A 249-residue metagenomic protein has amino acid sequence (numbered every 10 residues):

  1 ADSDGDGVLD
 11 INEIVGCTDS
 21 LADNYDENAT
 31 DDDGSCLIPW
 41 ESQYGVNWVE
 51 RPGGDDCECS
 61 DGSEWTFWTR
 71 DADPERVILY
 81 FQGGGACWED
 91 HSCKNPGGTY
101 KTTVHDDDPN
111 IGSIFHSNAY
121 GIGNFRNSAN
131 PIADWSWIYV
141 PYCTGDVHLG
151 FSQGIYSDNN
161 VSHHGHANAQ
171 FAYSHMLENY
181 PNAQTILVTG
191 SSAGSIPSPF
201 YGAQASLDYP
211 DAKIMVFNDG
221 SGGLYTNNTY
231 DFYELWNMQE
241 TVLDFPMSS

Functional and structural regions predicted by a protein language model:
A1-I38: Extracellular calcium-associated, cysteine-rich motifs in secreted modular proteins
V15, G34, D55-C57, H91: Extracellular secreted precursors and ectodomains with disulfide-bonded cysteine-rich loops/domains
I38-P74: A domain-start/cap signature at the N-terminus of enzymes
P52-D56, Q153-G154, S162-T185, G202-S249: Surface cap/lid and interfacial helix-loop subdomains adjacent to catalytic sites that gate substrate access
E58-S60, R70-N179: Active-site machinery of serine-nucleophile hydrolases
R76-V77, T185-L187: Structural motif
G190-S191, D219: Conserved alpha/beta-hydrolase "nucleophile elbow" surrounding the catalytic nucleophile
S191-A203: Glycine-rich nucleophile elbow surrounding the catalytic serine of serine-hydrolase chemistry
